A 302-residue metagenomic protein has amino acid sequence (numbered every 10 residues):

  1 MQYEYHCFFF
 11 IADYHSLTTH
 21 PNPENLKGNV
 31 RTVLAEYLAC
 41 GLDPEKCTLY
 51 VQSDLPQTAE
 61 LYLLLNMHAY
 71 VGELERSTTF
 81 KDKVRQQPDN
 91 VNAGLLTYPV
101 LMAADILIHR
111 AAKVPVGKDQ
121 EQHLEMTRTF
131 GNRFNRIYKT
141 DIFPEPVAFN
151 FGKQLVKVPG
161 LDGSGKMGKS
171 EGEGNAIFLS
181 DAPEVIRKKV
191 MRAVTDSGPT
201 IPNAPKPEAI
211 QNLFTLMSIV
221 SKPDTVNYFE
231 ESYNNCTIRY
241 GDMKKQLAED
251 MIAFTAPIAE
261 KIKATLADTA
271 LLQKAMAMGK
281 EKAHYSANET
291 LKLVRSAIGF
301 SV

Functional and structural regions predicted by a protein language model:
M1-A104, A259, K263: N-terminal Rossmann-like or analogous alpha/beta NTP/dinucleotide-binding catalytic cores that position adenine
Y5-H6, V71-E75, I108-P115, S221-E230 (+1 more regions): Short helix-capping/linker segments at secondary-structure and domain boundaries
F9, I106, M167-S170: Short, flexible turn/loop "capping" segments at secondary-structure junctions
D13-H15, A112-K113, E171: Short, histidine-centered active-site or binding-site loop motifs used for metal coordination, general acid-base
Y14, A103-L107, G163, K222: Short connector loops/turns at beta-strand edges and beta->alpha or beta->beta junctions
E24-K27, R31, E121-L124, Q273: Non-membrane alpha-helical structural segments and their capping/turn regions in soluble enzymes
R85-Y138, P159: Internal, conserved structured core segments that host functional sites
Q122, R128-V302: Conserved nucleotide- and phosphate/pyrophosphate-binding catalytic cores in adenylate/nucleotidyl-handling enzymes
